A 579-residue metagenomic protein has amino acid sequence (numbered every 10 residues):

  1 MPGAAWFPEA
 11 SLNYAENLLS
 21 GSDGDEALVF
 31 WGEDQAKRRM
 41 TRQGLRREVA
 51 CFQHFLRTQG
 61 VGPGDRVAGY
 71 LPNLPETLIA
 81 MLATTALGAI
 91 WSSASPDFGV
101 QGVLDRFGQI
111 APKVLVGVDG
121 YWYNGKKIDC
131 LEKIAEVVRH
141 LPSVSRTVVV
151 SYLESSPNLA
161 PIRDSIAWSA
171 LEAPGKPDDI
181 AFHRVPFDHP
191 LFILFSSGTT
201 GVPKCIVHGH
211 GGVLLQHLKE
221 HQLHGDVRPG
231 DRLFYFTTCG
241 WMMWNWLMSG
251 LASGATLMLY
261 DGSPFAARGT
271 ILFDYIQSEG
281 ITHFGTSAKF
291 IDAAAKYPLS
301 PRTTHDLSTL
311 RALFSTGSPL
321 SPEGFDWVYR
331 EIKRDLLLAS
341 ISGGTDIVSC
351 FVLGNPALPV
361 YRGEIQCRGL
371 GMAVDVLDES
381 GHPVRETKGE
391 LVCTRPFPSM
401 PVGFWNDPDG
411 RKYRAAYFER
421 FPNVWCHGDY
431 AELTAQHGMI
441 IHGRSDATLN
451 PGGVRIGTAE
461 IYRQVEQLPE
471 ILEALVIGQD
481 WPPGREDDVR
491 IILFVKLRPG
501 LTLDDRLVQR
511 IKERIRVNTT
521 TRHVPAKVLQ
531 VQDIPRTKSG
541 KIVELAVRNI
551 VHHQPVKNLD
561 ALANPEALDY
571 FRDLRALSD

Functional and structural regions predicted by a protein language model:
G24-E26, T147-V149, A160-F195, V202 (+2 more regions): Conserved pre-ATP/AMP-binding loop-to-beta segment of ANL
L28-L82, G99-L104, A160-A170, H208-G211: Conserved AMP-binding/adenylate-forming core of the ANL superfamily
A86-A170, G280, S287-A288: Structural core segment of the AMP-binding/adenylate-forming
R146, L475-W481, I492-L493, K512-D579: Conserved C-terminal "lid"/linker of ANL adenylate-forming enzymes
L214-R232, M242-T282, Y297-L299: Conserved AMP-binding/adenylation subdomain of ANL enzymes
A252-A255, I281-G285, A295-V360: Gly/Ser/Thr-rich phosphate-binding loop
P383-R385, V392-A459, Q467-L468, R485-E486 (+1 more regions): Conserved ATP-binding/catalytic segment of the ANL
G428-Y430, A435, T448, L468-K496 (+2 more regions): C-terminal boundary motif of the adenylate-forming
